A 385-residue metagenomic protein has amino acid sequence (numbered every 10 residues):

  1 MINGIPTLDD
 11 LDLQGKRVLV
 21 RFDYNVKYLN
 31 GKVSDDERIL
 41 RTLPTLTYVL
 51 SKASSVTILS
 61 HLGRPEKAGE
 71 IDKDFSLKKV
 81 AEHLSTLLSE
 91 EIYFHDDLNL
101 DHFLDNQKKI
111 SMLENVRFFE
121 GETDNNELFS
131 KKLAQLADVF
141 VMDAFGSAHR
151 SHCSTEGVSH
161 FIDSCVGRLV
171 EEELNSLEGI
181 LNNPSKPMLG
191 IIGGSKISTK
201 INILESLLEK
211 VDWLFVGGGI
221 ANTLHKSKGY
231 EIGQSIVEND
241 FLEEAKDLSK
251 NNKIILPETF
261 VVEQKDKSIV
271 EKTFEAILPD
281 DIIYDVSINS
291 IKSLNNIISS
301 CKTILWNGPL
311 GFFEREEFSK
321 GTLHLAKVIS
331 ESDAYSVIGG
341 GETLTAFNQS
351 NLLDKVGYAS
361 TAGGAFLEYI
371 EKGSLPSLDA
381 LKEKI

Functional and structural regions predicted by a protein language model:
M1-I385: Active-site loop-to-helix "anion-binding N-cap" substructures in soluble metabolic enzymes
